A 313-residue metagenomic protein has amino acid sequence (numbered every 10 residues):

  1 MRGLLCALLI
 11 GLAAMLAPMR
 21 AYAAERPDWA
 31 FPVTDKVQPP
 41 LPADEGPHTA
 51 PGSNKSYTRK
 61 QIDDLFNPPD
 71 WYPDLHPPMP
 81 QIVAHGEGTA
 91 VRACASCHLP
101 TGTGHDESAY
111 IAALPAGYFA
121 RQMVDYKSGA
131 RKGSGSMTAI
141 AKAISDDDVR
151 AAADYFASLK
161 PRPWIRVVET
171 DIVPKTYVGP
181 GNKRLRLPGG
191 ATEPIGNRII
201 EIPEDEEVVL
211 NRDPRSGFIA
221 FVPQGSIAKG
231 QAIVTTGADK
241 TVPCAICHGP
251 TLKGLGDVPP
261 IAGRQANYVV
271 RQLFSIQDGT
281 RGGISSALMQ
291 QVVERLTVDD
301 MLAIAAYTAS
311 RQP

Functional and structural regions predicted by a protein language model:
M1-L4: Positively charged n-region of N-terminal signal peptides that target proteins for export
C6-A17: Bacterial N-terminal signal peptides
A17-A23: Sec/Tat signal peptide C-region and signal peptidase I cleavage site
A24-R92, K132-P243, D278-P313: Flexible coil segments in periplasmic/lumen-exposed cytochrome c-class electron-transfer proteins
S96, I246: Short, cysteine/histidine-rich loop/knuckle motifs that typically chelate Zn2+
P100, P250: Cys/His-rich metal-chelating microdomains
H105-I111, G256-A262: Short cysteine/histidine-rich zinc-coordinating motifs and their immediately flanking basic loops
A112-T138, A262-L273, D278-S286: Extended intrinsically disordered, low-complexity coil regions enriched in Ser, Thr, Gly, Ala and often Pro
